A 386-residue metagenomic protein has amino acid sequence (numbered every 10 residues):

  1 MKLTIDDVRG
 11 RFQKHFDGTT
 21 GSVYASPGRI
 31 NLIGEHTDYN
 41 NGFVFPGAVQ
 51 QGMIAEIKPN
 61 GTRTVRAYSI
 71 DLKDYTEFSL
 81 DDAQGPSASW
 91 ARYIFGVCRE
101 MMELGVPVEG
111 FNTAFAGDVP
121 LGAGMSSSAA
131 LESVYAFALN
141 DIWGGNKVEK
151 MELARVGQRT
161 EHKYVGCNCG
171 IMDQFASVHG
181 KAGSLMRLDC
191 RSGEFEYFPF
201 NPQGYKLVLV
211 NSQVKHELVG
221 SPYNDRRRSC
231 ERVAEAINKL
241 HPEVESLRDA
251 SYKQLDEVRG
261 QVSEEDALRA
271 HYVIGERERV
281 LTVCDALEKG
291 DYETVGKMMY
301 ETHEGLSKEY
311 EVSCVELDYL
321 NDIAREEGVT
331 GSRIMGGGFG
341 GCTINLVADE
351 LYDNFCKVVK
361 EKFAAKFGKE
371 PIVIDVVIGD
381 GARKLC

Functional and structural regions predicted by a protein language model:
M1-R29, I54-S87, S184-G331, L346-C386: C-terminal nucleotide
M1-Y24, I30, G34, Y39-F43 (+5 more regions): Gly/Ser-rich oxyanion-binding loop with an adjacent helix/lid that shapes the negatively charged ligand pocket
N41-A48, R226-R227: Short Gly/aromatic-enriched secondary-structure transition segments
F45-A48, E56-P59, G105: Short, charge-rich binding segments
T113-F115, V210-S212, T343: A structural signal for short, well-ordered beta-strand segments
A130, C342-L346: FabD-like malonyl-/acyl-CoA
F339: Glycine-rich phosphate-binding loop
